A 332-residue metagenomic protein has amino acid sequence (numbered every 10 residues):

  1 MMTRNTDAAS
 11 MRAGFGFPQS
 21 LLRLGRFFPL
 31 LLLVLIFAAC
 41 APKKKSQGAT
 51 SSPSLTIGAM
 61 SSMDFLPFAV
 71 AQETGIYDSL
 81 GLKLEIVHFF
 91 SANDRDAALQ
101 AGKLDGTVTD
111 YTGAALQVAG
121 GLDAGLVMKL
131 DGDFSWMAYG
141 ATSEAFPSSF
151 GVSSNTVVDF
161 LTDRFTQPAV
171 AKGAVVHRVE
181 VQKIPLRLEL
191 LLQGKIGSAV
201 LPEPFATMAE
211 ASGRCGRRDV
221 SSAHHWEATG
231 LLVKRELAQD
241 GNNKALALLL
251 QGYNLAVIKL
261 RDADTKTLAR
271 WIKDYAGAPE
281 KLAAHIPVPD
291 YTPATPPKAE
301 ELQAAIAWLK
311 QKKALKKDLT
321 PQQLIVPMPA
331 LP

Functional and structural regions predicted by a protein language model:
R4-F28: Bacterial N-terminal signal peptides that target proteins for export
L30-V34: Sec-dependent N-terminal signal peptides
I36-A39: C-terminal motif of bacterial Sec signal peptides marking the signal peptidase cleavage site
A41-K43: Bacterial signal peptide processing site
Q47-V181, L190, G197-E203, R217-D219 (+1 more regions): Short, glycine-/small- and polar/acidic-enriched structural segments that line small-molecule recognition paths
T112, K183-I272: Pocket-lining segment of extracytoplasmic ligand-binding domains
Q239-K316: Secondary-structure end/capping motifs
K310-P332: Conserved C-terminal helix/tail region of periplasmic/extracytoplasmic solute-binding proteins
